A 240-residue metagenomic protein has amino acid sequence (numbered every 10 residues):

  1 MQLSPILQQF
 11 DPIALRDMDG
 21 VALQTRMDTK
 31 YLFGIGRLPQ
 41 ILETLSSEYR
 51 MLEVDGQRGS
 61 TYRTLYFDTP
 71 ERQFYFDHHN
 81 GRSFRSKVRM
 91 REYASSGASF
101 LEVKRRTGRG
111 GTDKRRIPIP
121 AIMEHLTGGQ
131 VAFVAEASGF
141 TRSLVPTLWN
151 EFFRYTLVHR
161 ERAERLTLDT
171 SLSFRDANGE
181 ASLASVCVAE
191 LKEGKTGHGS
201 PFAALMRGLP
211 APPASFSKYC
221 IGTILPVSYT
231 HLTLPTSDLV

Functional and structural regions predicted by a protein language model:
R16-T64: N-terminal ordered "arm"
E48-G59, N80-R160: Charged surface patches that recognize polyanionic ligands
E71-F74: A cross-kingdom feature marking solvent-exposed beta-strand/loop segments within repeated, beta-rich binding/scaffold
R154-K195: Extended serine/threonine-enriched, polar tracts that run as long, contiguous segments within proteins
T196-F202, P212: Mixed-charge, glycine-accented linear interaction segment located at domain edges/termini
P212-L232: C-terminal effector modules
H231, T236-V240: Single conserved hydrophobic/aromatic residue that forms the stacking wall/gate of nucleotide- or nucleobase-binding
